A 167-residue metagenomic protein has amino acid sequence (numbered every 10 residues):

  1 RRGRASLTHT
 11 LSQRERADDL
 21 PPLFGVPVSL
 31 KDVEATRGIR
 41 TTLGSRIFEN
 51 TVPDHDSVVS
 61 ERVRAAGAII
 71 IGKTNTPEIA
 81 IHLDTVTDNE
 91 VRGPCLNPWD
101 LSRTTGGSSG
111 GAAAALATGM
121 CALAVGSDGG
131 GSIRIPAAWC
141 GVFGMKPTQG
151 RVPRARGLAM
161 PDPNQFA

Functional and structural regions predicted by a protein language model:
R1-G129: Gly/Ser-rich catalytic/binding loops embedded in alpha/beta enzyme cores
A113-A167: Fold-level recognition of mixed alpha/beta catalytic cores in primary-metabolism enzymes, strongest
